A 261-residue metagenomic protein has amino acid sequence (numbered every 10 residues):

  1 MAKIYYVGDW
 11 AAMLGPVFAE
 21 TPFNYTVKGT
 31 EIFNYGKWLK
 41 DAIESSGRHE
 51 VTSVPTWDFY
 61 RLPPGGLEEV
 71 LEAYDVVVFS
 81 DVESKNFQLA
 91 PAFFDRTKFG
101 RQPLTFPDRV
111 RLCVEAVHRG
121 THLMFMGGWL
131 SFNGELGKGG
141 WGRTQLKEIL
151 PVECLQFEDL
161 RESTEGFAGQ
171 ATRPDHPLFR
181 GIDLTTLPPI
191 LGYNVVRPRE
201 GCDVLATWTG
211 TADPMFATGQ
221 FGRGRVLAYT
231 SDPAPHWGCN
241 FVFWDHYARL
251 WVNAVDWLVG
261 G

Functional and structural regions predicted by a protein language model:
M1-A2, D9-A19, H118, H122-G210: An acidic, glycine-rich "communication" segment
M1-G8, A12, H122, E200-D203 (+3 more regions): Extracellular ligand-binding/catalytic regions of CAZymes and related secreted enzymes and adhesion modules
M1-I32, P64, T207, T230-S231 (+1 more regions): Hydrophobic targeting/anchoring helices
V7-W10, T56, F79-E83, M126-W129 (+2 more regions): Active-site-proximal beta-strand/loop segments in catalytic clefts of secreted hydrolases
P22-G137: Helical hinge/lid and interdomain linker segments adjacent to catalytic or ligand-binding clefts that mediate domain
N34, W38, D108, L112 (+4 more regions): Extracytoplasmic/secreted proteins, especially bacterial periplasmic and envelope-associated proteins
S45-R48, G192, R223: Catalytic cores of nucleotide-enabled group-transfer and carboxylate-activating enzymes in metabolic and assembly-line
